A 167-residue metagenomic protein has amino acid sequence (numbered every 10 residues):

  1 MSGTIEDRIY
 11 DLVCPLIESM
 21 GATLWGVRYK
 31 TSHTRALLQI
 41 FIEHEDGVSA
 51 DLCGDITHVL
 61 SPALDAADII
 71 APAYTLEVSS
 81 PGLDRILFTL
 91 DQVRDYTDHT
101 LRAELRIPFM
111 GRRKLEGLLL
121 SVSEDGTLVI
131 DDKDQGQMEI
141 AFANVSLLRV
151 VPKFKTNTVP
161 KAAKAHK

Functional and structural regions predicted by a protein language model:
M1-K167: Short Lys/Arg-rich amphipathic alpha-helical segments
